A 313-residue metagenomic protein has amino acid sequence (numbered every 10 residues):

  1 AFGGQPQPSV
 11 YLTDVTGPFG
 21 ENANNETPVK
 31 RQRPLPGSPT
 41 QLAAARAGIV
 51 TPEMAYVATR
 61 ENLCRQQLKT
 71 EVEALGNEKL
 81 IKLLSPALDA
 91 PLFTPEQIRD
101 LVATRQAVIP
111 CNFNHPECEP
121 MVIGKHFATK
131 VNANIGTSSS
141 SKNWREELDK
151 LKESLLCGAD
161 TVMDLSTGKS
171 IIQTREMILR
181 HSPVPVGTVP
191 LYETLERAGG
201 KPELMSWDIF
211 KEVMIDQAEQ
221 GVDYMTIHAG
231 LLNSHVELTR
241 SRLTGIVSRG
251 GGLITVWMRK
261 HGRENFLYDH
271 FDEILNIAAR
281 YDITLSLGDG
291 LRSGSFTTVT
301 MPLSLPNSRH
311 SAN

Functional and structural regions predicted by a protein language model:
A1-Q7, L12, G17, T40 (+2 more regions): Alpha/beta enzyme core
N24-E26: A ubiquitous short alpha-helical element
P28-R31, P36-L42: Fe-S ferredoxin-like electron-transfer domains and their immediately adjacent linker/connector regions across
